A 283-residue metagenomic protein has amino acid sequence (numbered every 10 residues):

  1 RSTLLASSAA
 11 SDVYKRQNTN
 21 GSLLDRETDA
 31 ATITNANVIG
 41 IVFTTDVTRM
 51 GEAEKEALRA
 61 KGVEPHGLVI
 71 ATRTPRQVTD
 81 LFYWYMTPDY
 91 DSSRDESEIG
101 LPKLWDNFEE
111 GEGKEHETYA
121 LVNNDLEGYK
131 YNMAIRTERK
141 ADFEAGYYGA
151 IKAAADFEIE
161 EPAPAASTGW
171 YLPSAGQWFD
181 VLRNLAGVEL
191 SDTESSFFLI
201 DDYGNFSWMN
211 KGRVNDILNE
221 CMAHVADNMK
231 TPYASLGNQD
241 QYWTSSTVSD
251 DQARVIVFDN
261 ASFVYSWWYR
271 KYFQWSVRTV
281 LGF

Functional and structural regions predicted by a protein language model:
R1-A10, Y14: Single conserved hydrophobic/aromatic residue that forms the stacking wall/gate of nucleotide- or nucleobase-binding
S8, T34, R59-E64, E161-A166 (+3 more regions): Extracellular/periplasmic catalytic domains that process cell-envelope and extracellular macromolecules
V13, T72-P75, F258-S262: Secondary-structure transition/turn motif
S22-D25, D29-G62, I159, S266-W268: Short, surface-exposed beta-strand/loop micro-motifs that present aromatic residues
D29-A31, D80-I99, Q252-Y269: Short, polar loop/linker segments at the starts of domains and inter-domain junctions
V38, P65-V69, I151, S167-W170 (+3 more regions): Extracellular structured ligand-interaction cores
E52-Y171, A175-V188: Short aromatic-cysteine micro-motif
A175-F283: C-terminal, surface-exposed recognition/capping segments
